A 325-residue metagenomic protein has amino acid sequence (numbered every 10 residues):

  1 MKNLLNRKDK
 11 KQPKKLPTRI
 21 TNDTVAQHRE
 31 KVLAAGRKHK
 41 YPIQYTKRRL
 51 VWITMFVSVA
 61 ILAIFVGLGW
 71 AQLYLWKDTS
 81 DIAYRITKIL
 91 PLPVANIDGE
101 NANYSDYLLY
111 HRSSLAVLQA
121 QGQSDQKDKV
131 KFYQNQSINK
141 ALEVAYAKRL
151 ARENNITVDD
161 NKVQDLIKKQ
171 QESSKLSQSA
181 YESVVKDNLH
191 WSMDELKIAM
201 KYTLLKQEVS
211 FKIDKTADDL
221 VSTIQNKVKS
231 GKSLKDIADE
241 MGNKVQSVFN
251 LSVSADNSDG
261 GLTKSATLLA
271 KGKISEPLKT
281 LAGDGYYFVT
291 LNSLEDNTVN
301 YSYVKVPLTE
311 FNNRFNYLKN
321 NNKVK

Functional and structural regions predicted by a protein language model:
M1-K129, G261, L268-I274, L281-G283 (+3 more regions): Short, low-structural-confidence N-terminal segments
G67, Y74, K129-A151, K162-Q171 (+4 more regions): Solvent-exposed aromatic/hydrophobic patches embedded in short alpha-helical segments
D81-W191, E195: N-terminal targeting/tethering segments
L90-L92, I213-D219, L294-V299: Short domain-boundary/entry signatures in modular proteins, especially in secreted/extracellular architectures
S113, K169, Y202, E240-N243: Residues within well-ordered alpha-helical secondary structure of globular protein domains
L166, V184, L220-T223, K227 (+1 more regions): Charge-rich, solvent-exposed alpha-helical interaction surfaces
E182-F211, G260-K305: Proteostasis/folding factors centered on peptidyl-prolyl cis-trans isomerases
K227-S265, S293-N300: Peptidyl-prolyl cis-trans isomerase
